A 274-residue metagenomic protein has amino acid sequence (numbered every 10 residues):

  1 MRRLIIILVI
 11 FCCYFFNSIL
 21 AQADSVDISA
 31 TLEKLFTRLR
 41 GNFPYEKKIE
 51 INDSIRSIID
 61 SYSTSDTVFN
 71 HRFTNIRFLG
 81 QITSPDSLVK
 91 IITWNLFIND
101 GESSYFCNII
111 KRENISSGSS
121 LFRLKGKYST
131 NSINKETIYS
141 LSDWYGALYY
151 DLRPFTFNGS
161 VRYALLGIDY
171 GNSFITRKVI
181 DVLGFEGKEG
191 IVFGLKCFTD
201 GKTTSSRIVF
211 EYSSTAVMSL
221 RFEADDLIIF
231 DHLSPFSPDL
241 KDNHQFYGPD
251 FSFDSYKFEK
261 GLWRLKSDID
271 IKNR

Functional and structural regions predicted by a protein language model:
M1-L35: Bacterial Sec-dependent N-terminal signal peptides
Q22-N95: Start-of-domain marker
L88-N95, V161-D169, D226-H232: Short beta-strand elements that form the blades of beta-propeller/WD-repeat-like and other beta-sheet-rich scaffold
Y105-N114, V179-G187, H244, G248-K260: Beta-propeller blade signature
C107-P154: Short N-terminal edge-element motif at the start of the domain
S119-Y128, I191-G201, L265-D270: Beta-propeller fold detector
E136-W144, L148-F157, G171, I191-S255: Short aromatic loop motif centered on NTY/YTY
L148-E186: Hydrophobic, aromatic-enriched interface-forming segments
